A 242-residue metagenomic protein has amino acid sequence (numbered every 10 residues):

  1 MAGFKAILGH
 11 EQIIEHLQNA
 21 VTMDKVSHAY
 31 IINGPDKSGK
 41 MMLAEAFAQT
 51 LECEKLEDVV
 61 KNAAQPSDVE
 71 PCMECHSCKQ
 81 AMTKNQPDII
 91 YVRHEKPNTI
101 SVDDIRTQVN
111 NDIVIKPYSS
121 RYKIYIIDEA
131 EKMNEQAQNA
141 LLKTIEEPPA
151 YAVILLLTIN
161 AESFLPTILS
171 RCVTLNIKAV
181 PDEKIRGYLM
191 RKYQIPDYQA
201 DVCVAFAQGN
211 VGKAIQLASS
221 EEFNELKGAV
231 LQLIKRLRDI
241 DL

Functional and structural regions predicted by a protein language model:
M1-T50, E54-A64, Q80, A150-A152 (+1 more regions): Charged, glycine-rich active-site and insertion segments that engage polyanionic ligands
E15-V21, V102-I124, K132, K143: Conserved alpha-helical scaffold flanking the Walker A/P-loop in AAA+ ATPase domains
A29, D68-C72: Residues immediately within or flanking Cys/His clusters that coordinate Zn2+ in small zinc-binding modules
N33, I127, L157: Residues at the beta-strand->loop junction immediately N-terminal to the Walker
N33, Y91-K96: A short hydrophobic beta-strand->loop->alpha-helix junction that borders the nucleotide-binding pocket of P-loop NTPases
C72-C78: Short cysteine clusters
M133-N139: Conserved ATPase-coupling elements of RecA-like P-loop NTPase cores
N139-L156: Conserved catalytic/switch belt of AAA+ P-loop NTPases
